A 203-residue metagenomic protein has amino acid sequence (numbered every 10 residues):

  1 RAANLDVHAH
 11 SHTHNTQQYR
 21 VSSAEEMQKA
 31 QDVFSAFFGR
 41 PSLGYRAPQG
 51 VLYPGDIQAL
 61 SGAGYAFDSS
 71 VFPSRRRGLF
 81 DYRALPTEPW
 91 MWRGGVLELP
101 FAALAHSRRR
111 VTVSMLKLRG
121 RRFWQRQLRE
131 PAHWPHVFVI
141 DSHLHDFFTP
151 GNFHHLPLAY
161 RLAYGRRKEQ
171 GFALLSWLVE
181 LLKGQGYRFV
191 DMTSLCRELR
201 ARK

Functional and structural regions predicted by a protein language model:
R1, S23, D56-S61, R202: Distinct, well-ordered alpha-helical segments
R1-H10, Q31, S61, W92 (+1 more regions): Acidic (Asp/Glu)-rich catalytic clusters
D6, A66, R188: Residue-level detector of anion-binding/catalytic polar loops
H8-H14, H143: Histidine-centered divalent metal-coordination motifs
H14-R20: A short acidic, helix-capping loop that chelates divalent metal ions and anchors anionic groups
S23-F34: An active-site-proximal "capping" alpha-helix that borders the catalytic cofactor pocket
R40-D141: Active-site-adjacent pocket scaffolds in enzyme catalytic domains
R121-K203: C-terminal domain-boundary segment and adjacent tail
